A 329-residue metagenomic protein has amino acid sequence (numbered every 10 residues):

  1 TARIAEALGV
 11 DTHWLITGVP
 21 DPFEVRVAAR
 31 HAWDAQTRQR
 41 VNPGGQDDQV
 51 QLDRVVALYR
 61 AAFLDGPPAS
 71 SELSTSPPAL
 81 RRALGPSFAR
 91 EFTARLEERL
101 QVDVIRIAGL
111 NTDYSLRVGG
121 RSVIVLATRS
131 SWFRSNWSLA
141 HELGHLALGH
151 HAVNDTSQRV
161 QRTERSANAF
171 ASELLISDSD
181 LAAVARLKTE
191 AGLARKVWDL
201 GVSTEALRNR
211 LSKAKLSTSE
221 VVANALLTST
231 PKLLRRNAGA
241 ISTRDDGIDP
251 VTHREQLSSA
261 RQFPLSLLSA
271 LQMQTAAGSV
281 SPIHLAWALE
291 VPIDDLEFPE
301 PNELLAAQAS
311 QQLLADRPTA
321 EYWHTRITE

Functional and structural regions predicted by a protein language model:
T1-E329: Short juxta-domain linker segments that transition from a proline/glycine-rich, charged coil into a short amphipathic
